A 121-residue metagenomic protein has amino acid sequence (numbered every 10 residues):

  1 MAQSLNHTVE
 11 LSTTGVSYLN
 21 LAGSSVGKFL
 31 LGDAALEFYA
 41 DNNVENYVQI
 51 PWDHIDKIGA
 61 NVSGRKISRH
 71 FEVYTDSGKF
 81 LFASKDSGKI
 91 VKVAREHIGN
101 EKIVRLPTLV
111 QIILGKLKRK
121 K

Functional and structural regions predicted by a protein language model:
M1-L31, V48, K85, E96 (+1 more regions): Anionic N-terminal interaction surfaces
S17-E72, D76: Phosphoinositide-binding peripheral membrane targeting modules
I55, Y74-S77, K92, L109 (+1 more regions): A sequence-level detector of short, solvent-exposed, charge-rich linear segments
V73-E96: Canonical phosphoinositide-binding patch of PH/PH-like domains
